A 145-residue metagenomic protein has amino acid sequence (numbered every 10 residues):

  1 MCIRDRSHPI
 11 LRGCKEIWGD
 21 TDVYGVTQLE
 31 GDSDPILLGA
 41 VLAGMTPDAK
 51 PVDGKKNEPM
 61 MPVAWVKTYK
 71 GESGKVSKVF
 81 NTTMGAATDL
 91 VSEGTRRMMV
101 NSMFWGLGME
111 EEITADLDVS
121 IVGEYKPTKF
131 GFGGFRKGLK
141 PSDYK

Functional and structural regions predicted by a protein language model:
R4-K75: Catalytic beta-strand/loop cores that center a nucleophilic Ser/Cys/Thr and support acyl-enzyme chemistry
A43-K145: Extracellular ligand-binding/catalytic regions of CAZymes and related secreted enzymes and adhesion modules
